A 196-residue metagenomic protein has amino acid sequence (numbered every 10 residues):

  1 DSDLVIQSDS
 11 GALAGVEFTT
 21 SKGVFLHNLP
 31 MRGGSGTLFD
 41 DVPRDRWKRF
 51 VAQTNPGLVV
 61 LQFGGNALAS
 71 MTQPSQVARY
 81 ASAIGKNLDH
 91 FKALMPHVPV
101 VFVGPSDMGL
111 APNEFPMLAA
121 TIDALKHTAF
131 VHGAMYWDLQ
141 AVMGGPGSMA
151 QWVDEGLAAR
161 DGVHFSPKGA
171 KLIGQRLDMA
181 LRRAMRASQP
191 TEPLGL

Functional and structural regions predicted by a protein language model:
D1-S82: Conserved SGNH/GDSL esterase-like catalytic core that processes O-acyl groups on lipids and polysaccharides
Q7, R46-A52, M71-T72, K92-A93 (+5 more regions): Low-complexity, Gly/Pro
V24, T54-V59, M95-V100, V131-M135: Loop/turn elements at helix/coil->beta-strand transitions in domains of secreted/extracellular proteins
W47, Y80-F91, T121-L125: A general structural detector for well-ordered alpha-helical segments in enzyme core domains, enriched
V60-L68, D89-I122, D138: Active-site segments of SGNH/GDSL-like serine hydrolases that catalyze O-acetyl group transfer/hydrolysis on lipids
S106-L196: Catalytic His-Asp segment of secreted/periplasmic serine-dependent ester chemistry enzymes
